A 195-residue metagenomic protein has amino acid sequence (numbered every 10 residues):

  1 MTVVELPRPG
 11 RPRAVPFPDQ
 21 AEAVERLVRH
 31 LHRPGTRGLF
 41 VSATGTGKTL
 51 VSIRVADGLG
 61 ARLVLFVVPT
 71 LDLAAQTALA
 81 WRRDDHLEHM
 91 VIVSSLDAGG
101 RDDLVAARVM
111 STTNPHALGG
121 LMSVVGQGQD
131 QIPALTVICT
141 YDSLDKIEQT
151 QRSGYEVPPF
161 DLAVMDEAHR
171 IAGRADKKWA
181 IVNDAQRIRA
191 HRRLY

Functional and structural regions predicted by a protein language model:
T2-V41: Conserved pre-motif I regulatory segment
R33-A56: Walker A/P-loop
R33-L39, A61-R62, A134-L135: Pre-Walker A (Motif I) flank of P-loop NTPase domains
R54, G58-A98, Y141-S143: Conserved Walker A/P-loop ATP-binding site and its immediately adjacent core in helicase/helicase-like ATPase domains
G58-L59, D85, G128-Q131, G154-V157 (+1 more regions): Conserved catalytic network of the ASCE P-loop NTPase/AAA+ motor domain
I92-L121, T140-K146, R170-I171: Conserved helicase motor
G119-P159: Conserved helix/coil segment N-terminal to the catalytic DExD/H
D142-S143, S153-Y195: SF2 helicase catalytic motif II
